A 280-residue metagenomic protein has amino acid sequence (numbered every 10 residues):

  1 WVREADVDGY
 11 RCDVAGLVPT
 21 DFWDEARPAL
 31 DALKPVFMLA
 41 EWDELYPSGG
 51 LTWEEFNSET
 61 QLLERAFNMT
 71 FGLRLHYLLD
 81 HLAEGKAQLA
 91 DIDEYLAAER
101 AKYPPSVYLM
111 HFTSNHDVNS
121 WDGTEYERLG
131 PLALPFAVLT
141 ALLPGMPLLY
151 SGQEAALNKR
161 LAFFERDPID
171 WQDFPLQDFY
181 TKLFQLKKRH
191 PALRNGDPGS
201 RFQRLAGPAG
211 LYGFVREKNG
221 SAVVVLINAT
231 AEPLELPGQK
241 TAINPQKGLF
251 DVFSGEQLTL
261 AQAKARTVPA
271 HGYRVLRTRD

Functional and structural regions predicted by a protein language model:
W1-D8: An active-site-proximal structural segment forming one wall of the substrate-binding cleft that immediately precedes
R3, D13-P105, L109, L139 (+5 more regions): Active-site-proximal helices and loops of the catalytic beta/alpha 8
D8, G16-P19, D43-Y46, N115-N119 (+5 more regions): Short, solvent-exposed loop/turn segments at secondary-structure junctions
V107-F174: Aromatic/acidic polysaccharide-binding cleft in carbohydrate-active enzymes
R204-A242: Carbohydrate-binding surface patches
K240-G255: Solvent-exposed beta-hairpin/edge-strand motifs
L260-D280: C-terminal beta-strand-rich structural cap/linker in extracellular carbohydrate-active enzymes
